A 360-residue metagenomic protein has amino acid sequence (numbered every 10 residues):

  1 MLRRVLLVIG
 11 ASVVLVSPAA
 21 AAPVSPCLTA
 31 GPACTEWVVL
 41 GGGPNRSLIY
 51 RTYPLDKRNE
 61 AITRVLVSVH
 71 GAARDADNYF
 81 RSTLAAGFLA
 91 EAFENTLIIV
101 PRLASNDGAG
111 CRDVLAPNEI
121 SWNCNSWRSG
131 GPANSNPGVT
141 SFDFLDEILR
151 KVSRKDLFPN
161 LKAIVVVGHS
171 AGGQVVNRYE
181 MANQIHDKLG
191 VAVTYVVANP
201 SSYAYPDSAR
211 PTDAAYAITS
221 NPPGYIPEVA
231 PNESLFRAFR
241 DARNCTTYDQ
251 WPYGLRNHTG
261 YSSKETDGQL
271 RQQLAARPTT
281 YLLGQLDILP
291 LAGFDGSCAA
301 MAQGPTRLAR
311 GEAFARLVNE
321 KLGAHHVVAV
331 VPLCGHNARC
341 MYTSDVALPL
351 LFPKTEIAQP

Functional and structural regions predicted by a protein language model:
A21-V65, A73, D77-L97, P117-P137 (+9 more regions): A domain-start/cap signature at the N-terminus of enzymes
S68-G71, V100, Y281: Structural cue for short, hydrophobic secondary-structure segments
F93-G108: Conserved alpha/beta-hydrolase
L103, V193-Y205: Active-site nucleophile loop of the alpha/beta-hydrolase fold
G168, G172: Gly/Ala-rich beta-loop-alpha elbow adjacent to hydrolase catalytic centers
G173-I185: Short glycine-enriched nucleophile-adjacent loop and the immediately C-terminal alpha-helix near the catalytic center
T280-G304: Conserved strand-to-loop "acid loop" that flanks and positions the catalytic carboxylate
L282, L286, D295, E312-P360: C-terminal catalytic histidine-bearing segment of alpha/beta-hydrolase fold enzymes
